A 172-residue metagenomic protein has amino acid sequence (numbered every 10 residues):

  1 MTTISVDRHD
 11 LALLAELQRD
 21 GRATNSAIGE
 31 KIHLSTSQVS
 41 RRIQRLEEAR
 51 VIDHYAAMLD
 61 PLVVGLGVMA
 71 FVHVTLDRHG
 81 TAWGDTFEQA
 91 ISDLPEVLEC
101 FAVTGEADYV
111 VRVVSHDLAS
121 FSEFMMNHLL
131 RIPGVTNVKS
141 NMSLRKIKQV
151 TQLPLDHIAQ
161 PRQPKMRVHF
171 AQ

Functional and structural regions predicted by a protein language model:
M1-Q172: A compositional/biophysical signature of low hydrophobicity enriched in polar/charged and small residues
